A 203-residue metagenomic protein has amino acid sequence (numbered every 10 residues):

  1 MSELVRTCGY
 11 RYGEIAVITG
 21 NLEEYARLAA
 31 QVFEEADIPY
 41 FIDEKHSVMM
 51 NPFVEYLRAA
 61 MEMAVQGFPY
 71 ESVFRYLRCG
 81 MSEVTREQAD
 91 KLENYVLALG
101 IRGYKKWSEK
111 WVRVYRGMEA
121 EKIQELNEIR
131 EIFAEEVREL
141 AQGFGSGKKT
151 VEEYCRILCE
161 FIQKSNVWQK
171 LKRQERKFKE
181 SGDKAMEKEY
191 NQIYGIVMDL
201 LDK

Functional and structural regions predicted by a protein language model:
M1-K203: Polyanion-engaging groove/track-forming segments
